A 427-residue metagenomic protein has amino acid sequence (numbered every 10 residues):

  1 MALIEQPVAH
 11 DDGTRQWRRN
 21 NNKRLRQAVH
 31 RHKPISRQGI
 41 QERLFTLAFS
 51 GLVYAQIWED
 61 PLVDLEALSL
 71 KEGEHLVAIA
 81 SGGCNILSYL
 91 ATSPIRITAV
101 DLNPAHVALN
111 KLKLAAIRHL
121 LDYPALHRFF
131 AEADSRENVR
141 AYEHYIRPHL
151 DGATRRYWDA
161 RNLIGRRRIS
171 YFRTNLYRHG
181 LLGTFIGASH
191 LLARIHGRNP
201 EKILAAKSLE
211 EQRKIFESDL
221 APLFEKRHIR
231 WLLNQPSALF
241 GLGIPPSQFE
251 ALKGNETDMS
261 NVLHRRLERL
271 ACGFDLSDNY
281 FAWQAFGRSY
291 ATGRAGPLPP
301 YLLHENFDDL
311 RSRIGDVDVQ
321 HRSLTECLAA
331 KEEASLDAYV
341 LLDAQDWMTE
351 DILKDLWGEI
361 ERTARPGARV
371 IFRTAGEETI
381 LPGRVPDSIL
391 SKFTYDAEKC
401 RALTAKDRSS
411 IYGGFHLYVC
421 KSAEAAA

Functional and structural regions predicted by a protein language model:
A2-K33, A105-D308, A426-A427: Class I S-adenosyl-L-methionine-dependent methyltransferase module
G51-H75, L353: Conserved alpha-helix/loop element of class I SAM-dependent methyltransferases that forms part of the SAM/SAH-binding
K71-E74, R322-V340: A short acidic, Gly/Pro-enriched loop at the edge of an enzyme's catalytic core that lines a small-molecule cofactor
E72-S81, I97-T98: Conserved class I S-adenosyl-L-methionine
G82-P94: Conserved SAM-binding loop of SAM-dependent methyltransferases across substrates and taxa, primarily the Class I
V340, P366-T379: Conserved beta-strand signature within the Rossmann-like core of class I S-adenosyl-L-methionine
L353-P366: A short glycine-rich, Lys/Arg-flanked "PGG" loop and its adjoining helix->strand segment in the class I
E398-A427: Core SAM-dependent methyltransferase catalytic element
